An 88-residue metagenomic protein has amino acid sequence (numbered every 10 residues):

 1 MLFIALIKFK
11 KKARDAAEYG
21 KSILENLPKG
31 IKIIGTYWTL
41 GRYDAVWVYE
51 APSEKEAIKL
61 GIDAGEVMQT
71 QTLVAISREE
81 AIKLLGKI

Functional and structural regions predicted by a protein language model:
M1-L27, T39-Y43, K55, I76-I88: Short S/T/G/P-rich N-terminal loop/turn motif that feeds into the first structured element of a domain
A5-I7, Y49, T72: Short beta-strand element of the conserved SAM-dependent methyltransferase core
G20-L24, V48-E50, I62, E66 (+1 more regions): General N-terminal targeting signals
L27-P28, I33: Alpha-helical interaction segments
K29, G41-A45, E66-M68: A generic structural signal for short beta-strands and their flanking turns/coil linkers
I31, P52-E80: An amphipathic, aromatic/His-enriched active-site/gating alpha helix that lines ligand/cofactor pockets
I34-L60: Short, intrinsically disordered low-complexity segments
